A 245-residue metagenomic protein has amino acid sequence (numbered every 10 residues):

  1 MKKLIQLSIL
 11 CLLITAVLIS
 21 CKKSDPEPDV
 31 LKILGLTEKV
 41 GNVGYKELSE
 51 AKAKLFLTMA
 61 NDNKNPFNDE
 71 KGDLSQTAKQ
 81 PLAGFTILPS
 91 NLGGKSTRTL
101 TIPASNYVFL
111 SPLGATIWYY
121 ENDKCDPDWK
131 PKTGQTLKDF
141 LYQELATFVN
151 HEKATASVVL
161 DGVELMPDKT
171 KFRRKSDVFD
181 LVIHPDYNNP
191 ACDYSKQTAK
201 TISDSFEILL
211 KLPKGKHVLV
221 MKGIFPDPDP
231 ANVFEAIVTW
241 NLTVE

Functional and structural regions predicted by a protein language model:
M1-P26: Bacterial Sec-dependent N-terminal signal peptides
L18-N42: Bacterial Sec-dependent N-terminal signal peptides
L34-N68, Y107, S111-L113, I117: Ser/Thr/Pro- and often Gln-rich low-complexity regulatory segments of eukaryotic transcriptional regulators
L48, A53-G94: N-terminal "mature-chain" segments and other terminal, solvent-exposed stretches
T86-I183: Extracellular-facing segments of soluble proteins and assemblies that are Gly/Ser/Thr-biased and enriched in aromatics
N106, P213-K216: A glycine-anchored, Pro-Gly-centered beta-turn/N-cap motif
L110, H217-L219: A short tyrosine-centered beta-strand micro-motif
H151-K214, K222-E245: Extended, well-structured beta-strand/loop surface patches that form recognition or cofactor-anchoring regions within
